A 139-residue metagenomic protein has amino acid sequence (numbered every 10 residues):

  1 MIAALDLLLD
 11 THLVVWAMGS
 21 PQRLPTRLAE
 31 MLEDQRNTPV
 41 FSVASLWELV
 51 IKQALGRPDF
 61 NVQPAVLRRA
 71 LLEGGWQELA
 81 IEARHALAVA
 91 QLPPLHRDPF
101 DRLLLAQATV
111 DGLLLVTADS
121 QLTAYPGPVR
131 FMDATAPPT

Functional and structural regions predicted by a protein language model:
M1-F41, L55-R69, E73, D111 (+3 more regions): Short, well-structured N-terminal submotif of metal-dependent ribonuclease cores
L49: Basic, alpha-helical nucleic-acid-binding regions used in initiation and control of genome expression
N61-R68, L72-S120, M132-A134: Active-site neighborhoods of divalent-metal-dependent phosphate/nucleic-acid chemistry enzymes
G127: FAD-dinucleotide binding site
